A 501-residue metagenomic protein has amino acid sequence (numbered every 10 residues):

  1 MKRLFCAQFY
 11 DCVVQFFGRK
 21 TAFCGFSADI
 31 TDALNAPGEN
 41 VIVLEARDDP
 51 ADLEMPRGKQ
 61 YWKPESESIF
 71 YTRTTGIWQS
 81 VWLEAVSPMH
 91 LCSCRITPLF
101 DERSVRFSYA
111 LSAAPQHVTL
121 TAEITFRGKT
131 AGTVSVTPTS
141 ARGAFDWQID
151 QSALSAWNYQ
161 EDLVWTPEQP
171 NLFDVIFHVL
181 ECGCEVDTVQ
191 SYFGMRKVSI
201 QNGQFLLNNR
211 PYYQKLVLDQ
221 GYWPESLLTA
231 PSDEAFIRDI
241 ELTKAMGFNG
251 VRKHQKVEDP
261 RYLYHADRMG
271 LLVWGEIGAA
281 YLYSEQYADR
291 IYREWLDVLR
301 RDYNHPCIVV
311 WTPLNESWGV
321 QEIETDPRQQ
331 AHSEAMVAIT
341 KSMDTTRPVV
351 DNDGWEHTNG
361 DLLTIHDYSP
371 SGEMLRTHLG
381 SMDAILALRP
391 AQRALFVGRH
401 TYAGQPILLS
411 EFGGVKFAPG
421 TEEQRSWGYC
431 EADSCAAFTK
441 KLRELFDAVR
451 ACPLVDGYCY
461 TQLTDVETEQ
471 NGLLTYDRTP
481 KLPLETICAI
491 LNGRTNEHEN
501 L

Functional and structural regions predicted by a protein language model:
M1, F5-F17, L53, E84-T97 (+10 more regions): Active-site-adjacent substrate/metal-binding segments within catalytic domains of carbohydrate-active enzymes
M1-L91, A114, K129, V257-P260 (+2 more regions): Accessory beta-strand-rich segments of carbohydrate-active enzymes
L4, I69, R73-G76, L83 (+6 more regions): Substrate-binding clefts and catalytic carboxylate motifs of secreted carbohydrate-active enzymes
Y10-C12, S104-P138, F145: Beta-strand-rich binding/interaction modules
C24-A28, A141-W147: Short strand-edge motifs at loop-to-beta-strand transitions and within beta-strands of extracellular beta-rich domains
L34-E39, D52-L53, A153-L172: Short glycine/proline/serine/threonine-rich loop/turn segments at secondary-structure transition edges
V41-L44, Q169-E181: Short, aromatic- and glycine-rich surface loops/edge beta-strands on solvent-exposed regions
S87-P115, N492-L501: Surface beta-strand/loop "capping" patches
